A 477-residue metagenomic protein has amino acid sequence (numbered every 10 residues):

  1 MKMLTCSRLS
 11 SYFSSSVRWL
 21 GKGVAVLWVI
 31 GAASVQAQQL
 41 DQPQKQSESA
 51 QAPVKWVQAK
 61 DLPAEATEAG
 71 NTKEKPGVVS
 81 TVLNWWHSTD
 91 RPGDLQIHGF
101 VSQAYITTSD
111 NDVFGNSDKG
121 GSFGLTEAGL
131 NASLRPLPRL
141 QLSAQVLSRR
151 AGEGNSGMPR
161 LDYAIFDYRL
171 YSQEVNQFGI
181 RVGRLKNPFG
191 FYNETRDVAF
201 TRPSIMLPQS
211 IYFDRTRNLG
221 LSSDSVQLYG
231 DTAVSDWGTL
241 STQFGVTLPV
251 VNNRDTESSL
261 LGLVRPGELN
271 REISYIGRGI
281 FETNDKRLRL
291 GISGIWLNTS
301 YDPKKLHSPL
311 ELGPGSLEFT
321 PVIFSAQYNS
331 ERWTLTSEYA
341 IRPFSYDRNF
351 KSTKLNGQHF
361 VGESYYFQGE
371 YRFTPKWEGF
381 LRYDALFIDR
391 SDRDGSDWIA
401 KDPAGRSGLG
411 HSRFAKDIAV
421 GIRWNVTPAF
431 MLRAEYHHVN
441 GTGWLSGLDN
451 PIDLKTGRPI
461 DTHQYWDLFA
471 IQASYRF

Functional and structural regions predicted by a protein language model:
M1-R18: N-terminal secretory signal peptides that target proteins for export/translocation
L9, S34-F114, Q472, F477: N-terminal periplasmic/intermembrane-space "pro-region" immediately following the signal or transit peptide
G21-A32: Bacterial N-terminal signal peptides
H87-T107, K119-N252, R271-I273, I280-R287 (+3 more regions): Outer membrane beta-barrel
Q96-H98, S102-F123, I292-G294, P309-L317: Outer-membrane beta-barrel transmembrane domain signature of Gram-negative proteins, especially the mid-to-C-terminal
S117, I165-Y168, R184, G291-F477: Outer-membrane beta-barrel pore domains
V250-R265, K304-S308: Active-site-proximal beta-alpha loop/turn segments in soluble metabolic enzymes
S259-D302: Loop-centered beta-sheet repeat module
